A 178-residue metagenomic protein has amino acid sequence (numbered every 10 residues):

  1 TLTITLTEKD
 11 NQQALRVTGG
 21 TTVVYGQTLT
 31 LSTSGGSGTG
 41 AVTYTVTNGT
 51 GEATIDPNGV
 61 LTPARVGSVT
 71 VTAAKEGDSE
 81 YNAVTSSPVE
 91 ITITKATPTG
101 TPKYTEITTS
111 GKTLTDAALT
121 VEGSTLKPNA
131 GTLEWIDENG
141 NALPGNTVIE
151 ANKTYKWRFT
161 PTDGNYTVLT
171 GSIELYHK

Functional and structural regions predicted by a protein language model:
T1-K178: Solvent-exposed beta-strand/loop surfaces, strongest in extracytoplasmic domains of secreted and cell-surface proteins
